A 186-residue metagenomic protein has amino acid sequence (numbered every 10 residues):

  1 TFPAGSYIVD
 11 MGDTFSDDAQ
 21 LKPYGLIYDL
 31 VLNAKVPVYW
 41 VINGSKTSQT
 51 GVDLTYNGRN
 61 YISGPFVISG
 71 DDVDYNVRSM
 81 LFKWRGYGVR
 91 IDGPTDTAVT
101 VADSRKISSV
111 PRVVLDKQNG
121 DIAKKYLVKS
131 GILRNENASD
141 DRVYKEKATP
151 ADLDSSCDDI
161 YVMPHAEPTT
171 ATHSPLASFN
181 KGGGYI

Functional and structural regions predicted by a protein language model:
F2, Y7-T14, T47-R78, A102-D103 (+1 more regions): Helical hinge/lid and interdomain linker segments adjacent to catalytic or ligand-binding clefts that mediate domain
A19-G58: N-terminal, post-signal-peptide region of Sec/Tat-exported proteins
V31-L32, R85, V128, N180: Anion (oxyanion) recognition and catalysis
K35-V36, G86-V89, G131-L133, G184: Short aromatic/hydrophobic-glycine micro-motifs
W40, G93, E136-N137: A structural preference for short, hydrophobic beta-strand core positions in alpha/beta folds
N76-G88: Short amphipathic alpha-helices in soluble, non-transmembrane regions that often serve as interface/regulatory elements
R85-A102: Conserved short beta-strand edge segments in small beta-sheet-based binding/regulatory domains
S108-V110: Asp-box/WD-like beta-propeller blade repeats and closely related beta-sheet repeat scaffolds
